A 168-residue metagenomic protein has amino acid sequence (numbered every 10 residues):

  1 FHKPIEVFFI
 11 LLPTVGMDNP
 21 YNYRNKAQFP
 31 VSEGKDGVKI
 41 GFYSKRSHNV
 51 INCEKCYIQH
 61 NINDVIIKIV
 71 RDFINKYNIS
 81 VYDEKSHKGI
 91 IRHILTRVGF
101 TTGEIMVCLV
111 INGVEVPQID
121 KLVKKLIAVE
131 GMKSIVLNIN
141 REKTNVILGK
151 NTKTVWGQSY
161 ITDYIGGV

Functional and structural regions predicted by a protein language model:
F1-V168: Accessory RNA-recognition modules of RNA-modification enzymes
